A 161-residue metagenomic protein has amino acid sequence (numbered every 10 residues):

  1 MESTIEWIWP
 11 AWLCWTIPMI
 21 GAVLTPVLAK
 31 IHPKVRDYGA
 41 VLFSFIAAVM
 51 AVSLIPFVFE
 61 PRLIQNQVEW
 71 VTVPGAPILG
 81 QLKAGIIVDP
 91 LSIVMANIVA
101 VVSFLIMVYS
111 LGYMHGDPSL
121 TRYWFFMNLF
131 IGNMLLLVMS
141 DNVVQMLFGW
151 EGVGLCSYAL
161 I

Functional and structural regions predicted by a protein language model:
M1-W12, L24-F125: Transmembrane helix-loop-helix hairpins at membrane boundaries of multipass inner-membrane proteins
E2-K30, V144-A159: Alpha-helical transmembrane segments and their immediate interhelical/interface regions in integral membrane proteins
T16, I87-P90, S140, G149: Alpha-helical architecture
T16, L42-F45, V101, L129 (+1 more regions): Hydrophobic residues within alpha-helical transmembrane segments of multi-pass solute transporters/permease subunits
I31-P33, R122-I161: Alpha-helical multi-pass transmembrane bundles of energy-transducing inner-membrane proteins
